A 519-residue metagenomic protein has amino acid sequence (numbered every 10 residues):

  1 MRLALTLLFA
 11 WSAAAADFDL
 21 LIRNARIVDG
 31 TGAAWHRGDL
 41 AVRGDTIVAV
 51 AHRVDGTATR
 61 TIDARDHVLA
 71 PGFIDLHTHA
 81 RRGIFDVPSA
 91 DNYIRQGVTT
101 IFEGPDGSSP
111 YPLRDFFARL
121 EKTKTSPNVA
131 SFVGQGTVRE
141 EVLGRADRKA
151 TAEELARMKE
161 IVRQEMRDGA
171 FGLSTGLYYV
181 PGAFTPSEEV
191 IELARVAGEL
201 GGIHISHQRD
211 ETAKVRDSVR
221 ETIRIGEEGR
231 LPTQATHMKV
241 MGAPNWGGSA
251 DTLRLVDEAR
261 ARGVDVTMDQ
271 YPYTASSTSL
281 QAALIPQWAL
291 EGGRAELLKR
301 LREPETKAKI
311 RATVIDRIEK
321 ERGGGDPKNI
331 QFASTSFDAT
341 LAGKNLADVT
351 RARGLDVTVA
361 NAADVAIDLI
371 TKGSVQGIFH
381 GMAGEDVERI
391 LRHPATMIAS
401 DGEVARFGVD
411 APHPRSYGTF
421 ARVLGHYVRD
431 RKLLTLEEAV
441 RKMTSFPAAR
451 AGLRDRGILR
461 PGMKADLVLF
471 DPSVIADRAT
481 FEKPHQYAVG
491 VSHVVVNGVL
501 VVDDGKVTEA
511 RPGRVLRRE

Functional and structural regions predicted by a protein language model:
M1-L7: Sec-dependent signal peptide recognition, specifically the positively charged N-region followed immediately by
A16-F18, I27-G72, D477: Histidine-rich, glycine-flanked metal-binding segment
A25, E303, E388-A395, D401 (+1 more regions): C-terminal cap of metal-dependent C-N hydrolases
A25, L40, D45, D66 (+13 more regions): Divalent metal-coordination and catalytic microenvironments
I27-D39, S374-V387, R431-V440, A448-H485: Acidic, glycine-enriched loop/beta-strand segments at the rims of small-molecule binding/catalytic pockets
A64-L69, F73-T78, F85-T175, A194-G201 (+3 more regions): Divalent-metal coordination cores built from histidine and acidic residues
F132-V133, T137, E141-A152, A156-V180 (+4 more regions): Active-site neighborhoods of metal-dependent hydrolases
Q164-T222: Divalent metal-binding pocket/active-site signature
